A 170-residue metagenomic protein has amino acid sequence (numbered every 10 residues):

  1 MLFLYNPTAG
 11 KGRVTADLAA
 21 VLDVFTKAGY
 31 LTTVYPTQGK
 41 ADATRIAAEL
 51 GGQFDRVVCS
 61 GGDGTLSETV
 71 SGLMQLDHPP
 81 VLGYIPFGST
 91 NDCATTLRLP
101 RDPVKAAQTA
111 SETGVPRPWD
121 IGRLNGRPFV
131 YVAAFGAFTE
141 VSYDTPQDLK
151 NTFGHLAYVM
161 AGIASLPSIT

Functional and structural regions predicted by a protein language model:
M1-S60, G72, K105-A107: ATP/NTP phosphate-donor binding region
N6, D63, P86: Active-site glycine-centered loops adjacent to acidic/histidine catalytic or metal-binding residues that shape
A9, L66, S89: Short, glycine/acidic-enriched loop or turn micro-motifs at the edges of active sites
V14, E68-V70, A94-T95, E140: Short glycine-/acidic-enriched loop or helix-start segments at secondary-structure transitions that form or flank
A28, T37, Q75-T170: Catalytic core of DAGKc-family lipid kinases
A41-D42, G64, G136: Short alpha-helical
T65-D77: Short Gly/Thr/Asp-enriched flexible loops that form oxyanion-binding sites at enzyme active sites
